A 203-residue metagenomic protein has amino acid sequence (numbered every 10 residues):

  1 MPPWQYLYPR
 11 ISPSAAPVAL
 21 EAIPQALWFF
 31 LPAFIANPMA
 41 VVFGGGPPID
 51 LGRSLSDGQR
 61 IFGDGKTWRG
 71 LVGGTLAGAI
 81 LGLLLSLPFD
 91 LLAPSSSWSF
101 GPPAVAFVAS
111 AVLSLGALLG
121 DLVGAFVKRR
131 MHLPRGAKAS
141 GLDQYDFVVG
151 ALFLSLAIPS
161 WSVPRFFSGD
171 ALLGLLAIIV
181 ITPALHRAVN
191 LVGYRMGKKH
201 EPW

Functional and structural regions predicted by a protein language model:
P2-L154, R165-W203: Interhelical loop and helix-boundary elements at the membrane-water interface of polytopic inner-membrane proteins
I158-P164: Transmembrane helix-loop junctions at the membrane interface of multipass transporters and ion channels
